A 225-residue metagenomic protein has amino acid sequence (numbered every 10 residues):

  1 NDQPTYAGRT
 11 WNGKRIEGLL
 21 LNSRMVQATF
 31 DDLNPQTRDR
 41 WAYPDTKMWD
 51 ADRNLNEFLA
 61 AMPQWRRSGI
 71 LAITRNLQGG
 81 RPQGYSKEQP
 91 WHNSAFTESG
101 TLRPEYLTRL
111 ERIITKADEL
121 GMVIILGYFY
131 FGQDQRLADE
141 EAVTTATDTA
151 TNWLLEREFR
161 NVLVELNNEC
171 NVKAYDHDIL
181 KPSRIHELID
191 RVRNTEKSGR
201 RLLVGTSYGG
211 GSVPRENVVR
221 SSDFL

Functional and structural regions predicted by a protein language model:
P4-S222: Active-site mouth of glycoside hydrolases
